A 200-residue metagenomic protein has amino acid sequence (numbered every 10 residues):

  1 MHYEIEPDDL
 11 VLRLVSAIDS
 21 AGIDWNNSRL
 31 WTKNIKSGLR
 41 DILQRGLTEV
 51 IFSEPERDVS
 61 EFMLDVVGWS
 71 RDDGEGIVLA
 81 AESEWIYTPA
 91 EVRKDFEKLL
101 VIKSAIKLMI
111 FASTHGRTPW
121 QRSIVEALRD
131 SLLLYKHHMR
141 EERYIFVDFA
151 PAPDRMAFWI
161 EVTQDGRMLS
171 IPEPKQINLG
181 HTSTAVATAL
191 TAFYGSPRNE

Functional and structural regions predicted by a protein language model:
M1-F62: Acidic-basic catalytic patches of nuclease active cores, encompassing PD-(D/E)XK and other metal-cofactor nuclease
M63-D65, A157: Short hydrophobic/aromatic beta-strand or adjacent loop that forms the aromatic wall/cage of a ligand/substrate-binding
V66-G68, I77-W85: Conserved catalytic cores of phosphodiester-cleaving nucleases, focusing on short active-site segments
G68-S70, F111, E161: Residue-level signal for short segments within beta-strands and strand-turn junctions of well-structured beta-sheet
R71-D73, L100-V101: Short, conserved, surface-exposed binding loops centered on an aromatic residue
D73-I77, G166: Residue-level signal for glycine
W85-K136: Catalytic cores of nucleic-acid endonucleases
L133-E200: Non-catalytic C-terminal interaction segments of nucleic acid-processing enzymes
